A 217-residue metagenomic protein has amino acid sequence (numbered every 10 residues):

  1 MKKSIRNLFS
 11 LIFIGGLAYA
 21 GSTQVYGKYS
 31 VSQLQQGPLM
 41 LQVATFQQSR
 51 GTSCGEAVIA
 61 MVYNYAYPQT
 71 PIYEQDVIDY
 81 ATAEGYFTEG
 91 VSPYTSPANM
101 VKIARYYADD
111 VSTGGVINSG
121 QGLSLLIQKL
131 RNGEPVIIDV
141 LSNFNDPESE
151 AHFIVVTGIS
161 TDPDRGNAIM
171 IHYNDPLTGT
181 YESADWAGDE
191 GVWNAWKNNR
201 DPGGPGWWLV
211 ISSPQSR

Functional and structural regions predicted by a protein language model:
M1-F9: Bacterial N-terminal signal peptides that target proteins for export
S10-G16: Bacterial N-terminal signal peptides
L17-Q24: C-terminal segment of classical bacterial N-terminal signal peptides
Q24-Y26, Y86, R131, I159-R217: Noncatalytic regulatory segments and standalone regulatory/sensor domains
V25-I117, N199-R217: Cysteine-nucleophile protease catalytic domains, especially the papain-like/related folds used in DUB/UBL proteases
S53, V156, L177: Short glycine/serine/threonine-biased micro-segments
V77, M100, L126, D189-V192: Hydrophobic/aromatic residues in well-formed alpha-helices
S119-N174: Active-site-adjacent substructure of cysteine-protease-like catalytic cores
